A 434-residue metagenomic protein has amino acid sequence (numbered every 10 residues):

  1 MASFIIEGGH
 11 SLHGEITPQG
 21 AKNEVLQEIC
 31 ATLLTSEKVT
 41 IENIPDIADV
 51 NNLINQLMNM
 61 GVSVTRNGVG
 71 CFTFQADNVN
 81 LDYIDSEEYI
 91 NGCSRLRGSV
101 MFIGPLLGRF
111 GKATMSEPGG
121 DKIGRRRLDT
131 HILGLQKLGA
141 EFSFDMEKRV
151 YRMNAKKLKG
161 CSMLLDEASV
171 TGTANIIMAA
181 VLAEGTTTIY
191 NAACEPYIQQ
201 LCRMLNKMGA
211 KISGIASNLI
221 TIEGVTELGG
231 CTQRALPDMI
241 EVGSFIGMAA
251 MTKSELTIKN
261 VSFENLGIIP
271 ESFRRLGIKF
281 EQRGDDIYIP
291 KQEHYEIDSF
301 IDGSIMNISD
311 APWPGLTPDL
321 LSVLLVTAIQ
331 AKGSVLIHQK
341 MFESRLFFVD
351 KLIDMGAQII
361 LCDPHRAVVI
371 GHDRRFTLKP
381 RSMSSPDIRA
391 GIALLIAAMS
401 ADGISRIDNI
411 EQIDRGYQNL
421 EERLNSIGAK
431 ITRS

Functional and structural regions predicted by a protein language model:
M1-S434: Short, structured segments at the rim of ligand-binding sites
